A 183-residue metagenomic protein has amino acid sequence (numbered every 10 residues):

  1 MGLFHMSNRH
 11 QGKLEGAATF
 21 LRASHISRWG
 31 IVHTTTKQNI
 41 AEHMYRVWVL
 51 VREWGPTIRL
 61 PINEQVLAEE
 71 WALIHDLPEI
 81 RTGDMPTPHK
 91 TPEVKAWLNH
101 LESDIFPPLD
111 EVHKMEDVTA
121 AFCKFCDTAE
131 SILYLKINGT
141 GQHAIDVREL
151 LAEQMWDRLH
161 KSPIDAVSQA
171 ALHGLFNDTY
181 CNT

Functional and structural regions predicted by a protein language model:
M1-T183: Alpha-helical, largely C-terminal catalytic domains that coordinate divalent metal ions via clustered Asp/Glu/His
